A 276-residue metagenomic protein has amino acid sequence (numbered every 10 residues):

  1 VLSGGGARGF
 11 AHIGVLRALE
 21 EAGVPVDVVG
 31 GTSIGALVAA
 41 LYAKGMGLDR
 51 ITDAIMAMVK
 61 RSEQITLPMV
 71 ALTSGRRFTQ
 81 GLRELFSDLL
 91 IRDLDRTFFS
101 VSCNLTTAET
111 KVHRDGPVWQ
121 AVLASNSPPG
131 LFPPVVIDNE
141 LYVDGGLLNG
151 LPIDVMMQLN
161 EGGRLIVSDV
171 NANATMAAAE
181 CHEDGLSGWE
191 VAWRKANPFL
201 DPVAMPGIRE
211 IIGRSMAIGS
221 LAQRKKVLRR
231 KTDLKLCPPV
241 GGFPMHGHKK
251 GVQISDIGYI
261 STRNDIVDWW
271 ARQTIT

Functional and structural regions predicted by a protein language model:
V1-T32, A40-T276: Patatin-like phospholipase
